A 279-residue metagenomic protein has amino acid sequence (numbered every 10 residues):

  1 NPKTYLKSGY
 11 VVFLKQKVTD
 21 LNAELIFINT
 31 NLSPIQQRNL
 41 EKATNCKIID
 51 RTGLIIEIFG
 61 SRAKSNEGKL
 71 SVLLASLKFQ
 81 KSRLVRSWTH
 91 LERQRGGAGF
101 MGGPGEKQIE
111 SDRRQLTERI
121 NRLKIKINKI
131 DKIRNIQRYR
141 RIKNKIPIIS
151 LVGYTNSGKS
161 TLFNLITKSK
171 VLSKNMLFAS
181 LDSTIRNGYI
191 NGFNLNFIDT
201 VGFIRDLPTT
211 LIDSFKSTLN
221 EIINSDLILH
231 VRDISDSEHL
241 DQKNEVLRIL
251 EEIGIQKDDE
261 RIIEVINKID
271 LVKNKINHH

Functional and structural regions predicted by a protein language model:
N1-I148: Conserved P-loop NTPase architecture
P2-T4, R205-L207, S237: A generic structural signal for short coil/turn motifs at secondary-structure boundaries
K7, L70, K174, L211 (+1 more regions): Short, conserved glycine- and acidic-residue-centered signature motifs in active-site or ligand-binding loops
V11-K47, N191-L195, F215-H279: Conserved C-terminal guanine-recognition region of P-loop GTPase G domains, centered on the G4
N31, T52, I166, T184 (+3 more regions): Anionic group-transfer/hydrolysis microenvironments
S87-I228: Conserved G1/Walker A P-loop phosphate-binding module
